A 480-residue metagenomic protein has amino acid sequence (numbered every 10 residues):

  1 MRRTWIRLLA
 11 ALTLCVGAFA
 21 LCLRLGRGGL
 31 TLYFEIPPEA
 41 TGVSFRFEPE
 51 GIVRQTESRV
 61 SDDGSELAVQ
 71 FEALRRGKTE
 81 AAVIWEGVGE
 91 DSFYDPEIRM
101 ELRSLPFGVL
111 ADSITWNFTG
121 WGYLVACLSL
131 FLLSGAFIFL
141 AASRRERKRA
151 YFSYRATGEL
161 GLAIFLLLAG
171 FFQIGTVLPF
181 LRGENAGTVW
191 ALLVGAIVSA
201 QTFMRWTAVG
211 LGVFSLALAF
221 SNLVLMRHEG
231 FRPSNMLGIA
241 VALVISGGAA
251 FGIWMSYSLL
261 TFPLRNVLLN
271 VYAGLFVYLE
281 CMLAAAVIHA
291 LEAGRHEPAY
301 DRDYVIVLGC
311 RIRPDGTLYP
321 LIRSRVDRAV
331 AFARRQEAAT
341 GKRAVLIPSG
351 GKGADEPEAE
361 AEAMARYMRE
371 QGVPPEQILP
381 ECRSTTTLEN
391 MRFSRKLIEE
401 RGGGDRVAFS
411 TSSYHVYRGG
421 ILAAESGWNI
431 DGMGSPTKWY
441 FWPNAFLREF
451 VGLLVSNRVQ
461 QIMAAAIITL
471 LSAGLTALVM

Functional and structural regions predicted by a protein language model:
M1-R2, I6, L74, S324: Short, intrinsically disordered low-complexity segments
R2-T31, E101-A299, E400-R406, S410-M480: Extended hydrophobic blocks
T13-C127: Extracytoplasmic soluble-region selector
L14, L23, E48, S61 (+6 more regions): Generic detector of intrinsically disordered, low-complexity, polar/charged segments
Y33-E35, R46-E48, A361, F393 (+2 more regions): Surface-exposed beta-strand edges and their flanking turn/coil or helix-capping segments
R54-E57, F71, E90-D95, D327-V330 (+6 more regions): Short, surface-exposed linear patches
Q55, Q70, Q173, Q201 (+4 more regions): Residue-identity detector for glutamine
V287-I288, G294-A445: A structural signal for short, hydrophobic/glycine-enriched beta-strand patches
